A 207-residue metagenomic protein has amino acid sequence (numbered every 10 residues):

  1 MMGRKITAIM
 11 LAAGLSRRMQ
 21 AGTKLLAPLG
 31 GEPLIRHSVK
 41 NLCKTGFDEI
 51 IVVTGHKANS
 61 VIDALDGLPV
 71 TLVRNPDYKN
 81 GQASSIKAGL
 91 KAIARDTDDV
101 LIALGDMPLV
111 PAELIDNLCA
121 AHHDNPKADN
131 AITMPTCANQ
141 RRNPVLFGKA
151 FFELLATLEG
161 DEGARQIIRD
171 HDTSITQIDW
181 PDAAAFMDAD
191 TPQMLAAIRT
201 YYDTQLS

Functional and structural regions predicted by a protein language model:
M1-R4, L158-S207: Conserved alpha/beta core of the MobA/IspD/sugar-nucleotide pyrophosphorylase nucleotidyltransferase superfamily
R4-G55, I62: N-terminal glycine-rich phosphate-binding loop and ensuing alpha1 helix
P28, L109, V145-L146, Q177 (+1 more regions): Short aromatic/basic micro-patch
R36-D99, E113: Conserved N-terminal catalytic core of the sugar/cofactor nucleotidyltransferase
H56-K57, D77, G81, E113 (+4 more regions): Short beta->alpha linker loops
P69-T71, I132, I175: Short, conserved active-site loop motifs that form the nucleotide-linked donor/cofactor pocket
K79-K149, E153-A156: Conserved beta-loop-beta/alpha segment of the NTase-like Rossmann-fold superfamily that binds/positions NTPs
